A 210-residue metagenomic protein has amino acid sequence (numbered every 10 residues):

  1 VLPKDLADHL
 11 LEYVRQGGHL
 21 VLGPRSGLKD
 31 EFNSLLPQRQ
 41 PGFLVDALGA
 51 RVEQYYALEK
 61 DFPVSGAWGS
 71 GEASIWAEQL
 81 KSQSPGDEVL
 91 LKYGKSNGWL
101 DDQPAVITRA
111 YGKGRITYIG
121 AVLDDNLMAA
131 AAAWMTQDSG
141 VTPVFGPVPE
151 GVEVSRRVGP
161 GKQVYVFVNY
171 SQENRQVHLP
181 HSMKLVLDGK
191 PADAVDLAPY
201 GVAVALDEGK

Functional and structural regions predicted by a protein language model:
L2-K210: A conserved amphipathic helix/loop scaffold that creates a polar/acidic microenvironment used either to coordinate
